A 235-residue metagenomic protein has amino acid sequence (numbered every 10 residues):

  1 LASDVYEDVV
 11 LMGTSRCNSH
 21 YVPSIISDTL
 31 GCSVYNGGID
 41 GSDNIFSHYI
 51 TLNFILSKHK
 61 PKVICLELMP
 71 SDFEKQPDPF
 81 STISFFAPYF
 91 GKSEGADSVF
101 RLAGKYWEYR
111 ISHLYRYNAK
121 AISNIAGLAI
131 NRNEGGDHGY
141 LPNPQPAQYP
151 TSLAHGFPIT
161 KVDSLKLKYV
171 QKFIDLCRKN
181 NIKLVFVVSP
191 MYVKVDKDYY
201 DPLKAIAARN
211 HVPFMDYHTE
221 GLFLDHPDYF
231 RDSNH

Functional and structural regions predicted by a protein language model:
L1-D8: N-terminal secretory targeting modules
M12, R16-V99: Membrane-embedded segments
G38, V188, D216-H218: Residue-level recognition of beta-strand->loop/alpha-helix junctions
G41-F46, V162-S164, Y192-D198: Acidic-and-aromatic substrate-binding clefts and catalytic sites of carbohydrate-active enzymes
P77, S81-I182: Secreted/periplasmic serine-hydrolase-like ester/acetyl group-modifying domain
D201-H235: C-terminal regions of proteins
